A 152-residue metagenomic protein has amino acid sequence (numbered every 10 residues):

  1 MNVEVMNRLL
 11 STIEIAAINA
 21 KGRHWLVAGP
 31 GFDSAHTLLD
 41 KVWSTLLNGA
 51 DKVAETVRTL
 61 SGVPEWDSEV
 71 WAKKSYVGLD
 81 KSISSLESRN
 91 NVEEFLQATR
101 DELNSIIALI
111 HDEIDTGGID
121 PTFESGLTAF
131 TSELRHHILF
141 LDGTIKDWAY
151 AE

Functional and structural regions predicted by a protein language model:
M1-R8, T12, G31, L38 (+2 more regions): Non-transmembrane, amphipathic alpha-helical segments
N7-E14, I18, D40, S44-D51 (+3 more regions): Generic structural signal for well-ordered, non-transmembrane alpha-helical segments in soluble/cytosolic regions
A16-K41, I106-T122: Helix-loop segments that flank and shape redox-cofactor active sites
H24, G31, A54-S61, I110 (+4 more regions): Long, hydrophobic, amphipathic alpha-helical segments used as structural scaffolds
V27, P64-S75, Q97-N104, I114 (+2 more regions): Long, contiguous binding/interaction regions
S34-W71: Conserved alpha-helical segments that form or flank metal/cofactor-binding pockets of metalloenzymes
K73-A129: Acidic/histidine-rich alpha-helical segments that form the ligand environment of transition-metal centers
E124-E152: Short, contiguous alpha-helical
